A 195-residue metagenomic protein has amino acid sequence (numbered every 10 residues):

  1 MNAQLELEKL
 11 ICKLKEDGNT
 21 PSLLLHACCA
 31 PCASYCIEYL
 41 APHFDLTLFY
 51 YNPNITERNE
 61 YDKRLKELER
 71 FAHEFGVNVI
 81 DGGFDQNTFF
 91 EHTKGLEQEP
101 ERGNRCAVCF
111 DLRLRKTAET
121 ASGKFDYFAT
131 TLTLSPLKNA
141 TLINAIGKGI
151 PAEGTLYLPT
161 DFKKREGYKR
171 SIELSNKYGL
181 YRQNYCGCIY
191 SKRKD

Functional and structural regions predicted by a protein language model:
M1-D195: Nucleotide-activated chemistry modules centered on ATP-dependent adenylation/adenylyltransferase
